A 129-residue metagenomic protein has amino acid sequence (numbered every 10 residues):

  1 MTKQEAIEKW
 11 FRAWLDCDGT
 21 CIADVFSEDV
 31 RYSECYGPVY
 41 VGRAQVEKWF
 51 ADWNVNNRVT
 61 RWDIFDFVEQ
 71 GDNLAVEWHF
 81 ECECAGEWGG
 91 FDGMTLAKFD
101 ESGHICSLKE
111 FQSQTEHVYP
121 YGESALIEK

Functional and structural regions predicted by a protein language model:
M1-Q4: Amphipathic alpha-helical repeat elements characteristic of tetratricopeptide repeat
E8-R12: Amphipathic alpha-helical repeat scaffolds
A13-W14, N56: Histidine kinase transmitter module recognition
W14-C17, P38: Conserved short acidic donor-positioning loop in nucleotide-sugar-dependent glycosyltransferases
D16-D29: Short, well-ordered alpha-helical segments enriched in acidic and aromatic residues
R31-V41, D52-N56: A short gly/proline-enriched turn/hairpin at secondary-structure junctions
E47, A51-K129: A beta-strand edge to alpha-helix "cap/lid" segment located at domain peripheries
